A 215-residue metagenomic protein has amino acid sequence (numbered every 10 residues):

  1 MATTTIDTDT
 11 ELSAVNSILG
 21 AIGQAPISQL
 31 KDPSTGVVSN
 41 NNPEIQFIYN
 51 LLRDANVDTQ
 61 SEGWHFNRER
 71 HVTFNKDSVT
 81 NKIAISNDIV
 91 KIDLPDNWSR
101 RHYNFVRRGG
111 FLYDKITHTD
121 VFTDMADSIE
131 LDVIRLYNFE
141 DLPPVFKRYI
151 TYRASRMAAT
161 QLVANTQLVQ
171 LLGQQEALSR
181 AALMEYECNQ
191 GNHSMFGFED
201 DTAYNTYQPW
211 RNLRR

Functional and structural regions predicted by a protein language model:
A2-R215: Glycine-enriched, solvent-exposed interface loops adjoining structured elements
